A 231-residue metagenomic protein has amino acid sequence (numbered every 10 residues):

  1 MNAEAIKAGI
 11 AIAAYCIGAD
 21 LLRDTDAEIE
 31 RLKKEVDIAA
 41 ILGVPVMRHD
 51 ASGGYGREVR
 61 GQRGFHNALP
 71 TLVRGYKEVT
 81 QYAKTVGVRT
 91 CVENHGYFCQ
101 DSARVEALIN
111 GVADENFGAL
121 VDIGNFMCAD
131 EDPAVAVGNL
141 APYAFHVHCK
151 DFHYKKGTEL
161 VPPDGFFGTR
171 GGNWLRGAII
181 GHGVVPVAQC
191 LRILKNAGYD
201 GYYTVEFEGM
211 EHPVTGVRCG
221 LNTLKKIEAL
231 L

Functional and structural regions predicted by a protein language model:
M1, G64-T71, G168-I179: Glycine-rich, flexible loop segments associated with nucleotide phosphate handling
N2-A11, I17, L21-A119, C128 (+1 more regions): Active-site acidic/histidine proton-transfer and metal-coordination neighborhood in alpha/beta enzyme cores
G43, C99-L231: Histidine-acidic metal/acid-base catalytic patches
